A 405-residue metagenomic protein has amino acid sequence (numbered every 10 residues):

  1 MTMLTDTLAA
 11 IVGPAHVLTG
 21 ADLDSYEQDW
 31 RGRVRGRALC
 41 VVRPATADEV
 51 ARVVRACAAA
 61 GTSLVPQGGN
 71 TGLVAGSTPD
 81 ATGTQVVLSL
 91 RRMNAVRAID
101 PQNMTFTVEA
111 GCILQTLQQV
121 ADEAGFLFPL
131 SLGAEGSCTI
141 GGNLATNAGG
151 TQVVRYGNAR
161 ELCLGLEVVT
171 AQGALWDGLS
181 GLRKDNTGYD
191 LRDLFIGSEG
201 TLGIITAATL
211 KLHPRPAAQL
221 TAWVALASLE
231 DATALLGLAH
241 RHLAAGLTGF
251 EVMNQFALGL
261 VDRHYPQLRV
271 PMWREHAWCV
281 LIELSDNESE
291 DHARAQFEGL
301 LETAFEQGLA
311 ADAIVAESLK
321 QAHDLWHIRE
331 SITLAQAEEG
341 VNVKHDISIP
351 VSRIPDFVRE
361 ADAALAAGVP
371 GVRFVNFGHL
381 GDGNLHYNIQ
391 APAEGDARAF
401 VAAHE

Functional and structural regions predicted by a protein language model:
M1-R55, G72-M104, G133, A257-R269 (+3 more regions): N-terminal flexible segment immediately upstream of the FAD-binding catalytic core in FAD-dependent oxidoreductases
G20-D24, L210-H213, L220-L226, T233-H404: C-terminal substrate-recognition/cap domain of FAD-linked oxidoreductases
V41, V87, N143, G165 (+3 more regions): Conserved hydrophobic/aromatic beta-strand scaffold that supports enzyme active sites
S63, L127, A310: Residue-level detector of anion-binding/catalytic polar loops
A95-G249: FAD-binding subdomain of flavoenzyme oxidoreductases
